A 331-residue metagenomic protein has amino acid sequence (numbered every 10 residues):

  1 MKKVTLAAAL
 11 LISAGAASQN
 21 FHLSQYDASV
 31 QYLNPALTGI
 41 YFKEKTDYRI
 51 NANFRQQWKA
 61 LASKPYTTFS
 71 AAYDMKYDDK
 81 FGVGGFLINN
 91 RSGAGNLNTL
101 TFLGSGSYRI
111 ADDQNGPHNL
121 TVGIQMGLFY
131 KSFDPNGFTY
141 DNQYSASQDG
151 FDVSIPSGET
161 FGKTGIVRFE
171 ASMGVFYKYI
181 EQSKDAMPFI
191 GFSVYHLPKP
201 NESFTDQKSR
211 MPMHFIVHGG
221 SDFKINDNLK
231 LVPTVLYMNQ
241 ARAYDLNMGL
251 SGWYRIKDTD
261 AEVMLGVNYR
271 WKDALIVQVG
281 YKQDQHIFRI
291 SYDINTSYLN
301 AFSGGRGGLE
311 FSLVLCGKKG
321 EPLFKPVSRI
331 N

Functional and structural regions predicted by a protein language model:
M1, S18-Q19: Absolute protein N-terminus
M1-V4, D112: Positively charged n-region of N-terminal signal peptides that target proteins for export
T5-A9: Sec-dependent signal peptide hydrophobic core
L10-L11, F204: Short, linear, compositionally biased motifs with a strong N-terminal bias
S13-G15: N-terminal signal peptide c-region/cleavage motif recognized by signal peptidases
Q19-N331: Subset of outer-membrane beta-barrel
